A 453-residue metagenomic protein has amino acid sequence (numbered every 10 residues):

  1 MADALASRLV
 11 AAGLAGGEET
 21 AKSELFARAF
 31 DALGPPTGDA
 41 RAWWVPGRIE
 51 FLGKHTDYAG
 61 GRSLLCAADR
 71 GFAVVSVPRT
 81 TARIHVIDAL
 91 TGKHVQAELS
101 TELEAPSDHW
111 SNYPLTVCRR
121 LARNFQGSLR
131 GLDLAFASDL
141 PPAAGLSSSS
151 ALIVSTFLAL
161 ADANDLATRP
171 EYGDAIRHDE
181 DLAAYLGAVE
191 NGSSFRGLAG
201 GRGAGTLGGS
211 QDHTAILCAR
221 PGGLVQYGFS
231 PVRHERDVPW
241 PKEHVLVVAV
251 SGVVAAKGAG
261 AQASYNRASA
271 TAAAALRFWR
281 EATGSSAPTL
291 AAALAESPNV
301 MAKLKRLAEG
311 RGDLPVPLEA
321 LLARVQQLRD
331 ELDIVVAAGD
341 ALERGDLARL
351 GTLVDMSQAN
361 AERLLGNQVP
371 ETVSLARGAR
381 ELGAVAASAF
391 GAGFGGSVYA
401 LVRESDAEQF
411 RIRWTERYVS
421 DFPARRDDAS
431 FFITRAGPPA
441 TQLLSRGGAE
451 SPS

Functional and structural regions predicted by a protein language model:
M1-P46, L52, A73, V77-S107 (+2 more regions): C-terminal nucleotide
M1-R41, P46-L65, Q96-P241, G252 (+2 more regions): Gly/Ser-rich oxyanion-binding loop with an adjacent helix/lid that shapes the negatively charged ligand pocket
G60-A67, Y265-S269: Short Gly/aromatic-enriched secondary-structure transition segments
S63-T80, L158: Structural signature of FAD isoalloxazine-binding scaffolds in flavoprotein oxidoreductases
G395-Y399: N-terminal pre-core extensions flanking Radical SAM catalytic domains
